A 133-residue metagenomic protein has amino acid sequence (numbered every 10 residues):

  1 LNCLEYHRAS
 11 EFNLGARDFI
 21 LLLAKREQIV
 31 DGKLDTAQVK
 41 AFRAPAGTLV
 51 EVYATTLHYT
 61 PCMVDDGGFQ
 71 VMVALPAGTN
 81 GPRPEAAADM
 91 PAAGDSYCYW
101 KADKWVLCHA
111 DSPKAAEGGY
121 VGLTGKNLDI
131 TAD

Functional and structural regions predicted by a protein language model:
L1-A46, T60-D133: Active-site region of the double-stranded beta-helix
T48-V50, T55-Y59: Histidine-centered metal-chelating micro-motifs
